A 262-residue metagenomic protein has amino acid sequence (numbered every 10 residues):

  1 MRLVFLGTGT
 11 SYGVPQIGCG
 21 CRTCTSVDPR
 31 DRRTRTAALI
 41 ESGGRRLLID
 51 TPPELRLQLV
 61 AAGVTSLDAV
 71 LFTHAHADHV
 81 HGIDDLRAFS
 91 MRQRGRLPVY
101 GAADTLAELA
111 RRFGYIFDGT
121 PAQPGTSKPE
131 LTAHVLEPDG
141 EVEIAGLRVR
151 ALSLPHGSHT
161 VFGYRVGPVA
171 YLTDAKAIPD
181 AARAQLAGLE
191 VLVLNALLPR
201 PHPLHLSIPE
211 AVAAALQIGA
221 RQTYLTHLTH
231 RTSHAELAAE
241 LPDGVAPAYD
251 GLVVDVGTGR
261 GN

Functional and structural regions predicted by a protein language model:
M1-L172, A181, A238-G259: Binuclear metal-dependent hydrolase catalytic cores
A177-T258: Cap/insert and terminal regions of metallo-dependent hydrolase folds
